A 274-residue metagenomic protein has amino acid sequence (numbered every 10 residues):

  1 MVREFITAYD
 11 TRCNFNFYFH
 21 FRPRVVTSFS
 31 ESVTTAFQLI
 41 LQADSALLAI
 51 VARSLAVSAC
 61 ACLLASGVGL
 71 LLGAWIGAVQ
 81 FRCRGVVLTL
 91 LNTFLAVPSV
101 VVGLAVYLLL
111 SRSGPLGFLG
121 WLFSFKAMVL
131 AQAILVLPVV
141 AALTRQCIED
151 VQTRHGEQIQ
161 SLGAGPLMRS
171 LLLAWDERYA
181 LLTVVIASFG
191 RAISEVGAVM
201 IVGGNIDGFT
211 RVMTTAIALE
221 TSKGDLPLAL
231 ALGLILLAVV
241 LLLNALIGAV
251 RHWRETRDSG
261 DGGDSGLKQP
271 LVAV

Functional and structural regions predicted by a protein language model:
A8-T34, F81-R84, L246-V274: Transmembrane alpha-helical segments of polytopic membrane transport and secretion proteins
F21-C62, A78-V79, L173, S222-D225: Periplasmic/extracellular loop-to-transmembrane helix junction in inner-membrane transport proteins
T27-Q38, S45, V102-I134, G203-I206: Membrane-interfacial helix termini and adjacent extracytoplasmic/periplasmic loops of multi-pass transporters
I40-Q42, V202-L241, A245-A249, P270-V274: Interhelical loop and adjacent transmembrane-helix boundary motif in polytopic membrane transport permeases
C60-L91, P166, L173, L246-H252: Transmembrane-helix boundary motif in ABC transporter permease subunits
L72-V106, G266-L271: Cytoplasmic-entry segments and transmembrane alpha-helices of multi-pass inner-membrane transporters
V139-G156, Q160-G163, L171-L172, L230-V274: C-terminal transmembrane helix and the adjacent membrane-cytosol boundary/short C-terminal tail of inner/organellar
L143-T144, P166-A198: Transmembrane alpha-helices
